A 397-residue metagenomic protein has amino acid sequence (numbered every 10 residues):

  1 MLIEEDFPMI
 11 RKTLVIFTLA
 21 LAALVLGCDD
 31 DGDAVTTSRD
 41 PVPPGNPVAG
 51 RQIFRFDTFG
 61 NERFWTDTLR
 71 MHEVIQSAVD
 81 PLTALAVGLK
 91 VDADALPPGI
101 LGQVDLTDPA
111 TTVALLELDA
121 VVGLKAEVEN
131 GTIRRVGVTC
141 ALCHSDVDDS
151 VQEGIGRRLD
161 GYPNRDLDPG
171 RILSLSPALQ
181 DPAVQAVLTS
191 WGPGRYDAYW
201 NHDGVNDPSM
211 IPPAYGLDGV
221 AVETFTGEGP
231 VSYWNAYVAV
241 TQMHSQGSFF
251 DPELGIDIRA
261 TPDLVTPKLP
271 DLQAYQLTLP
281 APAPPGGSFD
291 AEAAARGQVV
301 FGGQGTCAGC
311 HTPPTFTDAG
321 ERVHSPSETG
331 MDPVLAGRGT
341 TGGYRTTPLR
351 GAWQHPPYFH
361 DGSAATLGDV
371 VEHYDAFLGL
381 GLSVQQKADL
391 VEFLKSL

Functional and structural regions predicted by a protein language model:
M1-P8: Short, Lys/Arg-enriched N-terminal segments with co-localized hydrophobic residues within the first ~10-30 amino acids
P8, T13-L14, V25-L397: Periplasmic c-type cytochrome electron-transfer domains
